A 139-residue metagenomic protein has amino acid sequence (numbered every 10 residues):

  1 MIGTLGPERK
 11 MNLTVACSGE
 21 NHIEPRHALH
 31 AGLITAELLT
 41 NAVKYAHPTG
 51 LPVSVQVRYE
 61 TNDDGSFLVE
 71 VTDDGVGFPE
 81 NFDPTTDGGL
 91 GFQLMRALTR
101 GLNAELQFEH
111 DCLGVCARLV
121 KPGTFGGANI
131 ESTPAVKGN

Functional and structural regions predicted by a protein language model:
M1, A31-A42, Y59, L94: Structural preference for long, well-ordered alpha-helical segments in enzyme cores
T4, E8, L13, L33 (+3 more regions): Flexible, glycine-/charge-rich segments associated with ATP-binding catalytic modules
G6-E37, V43-L51: Conserved short strand/loop->alpha-helix "switch" segment adjacent to the catalytic nucleotide/phosphoryl-transfer site
P48, E80-N81: Active-site-proximal flexible loops/turns
P52-G65: Short beta-strand/loop element within the Bergerat-fold HATPase_c
D73: Acidic ATP/Mg2+-coordinating residue in the GHKL
V76-G77: Glycine-rich G1-box
